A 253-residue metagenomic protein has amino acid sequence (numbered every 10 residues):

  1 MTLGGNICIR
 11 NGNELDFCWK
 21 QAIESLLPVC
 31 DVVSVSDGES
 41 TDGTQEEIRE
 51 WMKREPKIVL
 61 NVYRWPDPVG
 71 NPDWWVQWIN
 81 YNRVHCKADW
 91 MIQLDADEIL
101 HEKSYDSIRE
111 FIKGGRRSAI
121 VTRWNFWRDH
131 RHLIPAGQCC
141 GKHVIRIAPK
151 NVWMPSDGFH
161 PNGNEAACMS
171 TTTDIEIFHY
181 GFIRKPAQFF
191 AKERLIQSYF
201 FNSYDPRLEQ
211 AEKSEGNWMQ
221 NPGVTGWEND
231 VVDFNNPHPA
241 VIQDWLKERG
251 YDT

Functional and structural regions predicted by a protein language model:
L3-N11, D16-Q21, T41-Q93: Active-site-proximal specificity loops/subdomain of glycosyltransferases
N6-C8, S36, Y180: Short hydrophobic segments within beta-strands
Q21-V35, S40: Short, acidic, metal-binding catalytic loop of nucleotide-sugar glycosyltransferases
C30, A88, G114-R117: Short, high-confidence coil segments that cap the C-terminus of an alpha-helix and link into the following beta-strand
D37, V62-R64, T122, G181: Residue-level recognition of beta-strand->loop/alpha-helix junctions
P72-R83, I99-T253: Catalytic-site signature of metal-activated, phosphate-bearing donor transferases, centered on the GT-A/GT-A-like
W90, D97-L100: Acidic metal-phosphate-binding loop of nucleotide-sugar-dependent transferases
